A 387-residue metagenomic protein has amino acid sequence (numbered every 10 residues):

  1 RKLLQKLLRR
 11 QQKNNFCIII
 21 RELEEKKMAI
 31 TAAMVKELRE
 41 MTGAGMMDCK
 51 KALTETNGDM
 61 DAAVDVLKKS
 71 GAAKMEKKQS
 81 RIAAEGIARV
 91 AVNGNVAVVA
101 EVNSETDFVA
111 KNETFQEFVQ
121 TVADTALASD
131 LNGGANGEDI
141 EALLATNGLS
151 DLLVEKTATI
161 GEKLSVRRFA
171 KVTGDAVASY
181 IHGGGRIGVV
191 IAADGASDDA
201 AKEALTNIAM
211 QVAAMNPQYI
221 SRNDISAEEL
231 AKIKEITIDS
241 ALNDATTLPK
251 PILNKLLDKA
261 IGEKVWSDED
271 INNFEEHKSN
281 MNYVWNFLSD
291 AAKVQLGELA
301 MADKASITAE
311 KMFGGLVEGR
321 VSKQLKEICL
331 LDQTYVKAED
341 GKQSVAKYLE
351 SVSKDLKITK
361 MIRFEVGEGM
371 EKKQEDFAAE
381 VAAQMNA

Functional and structural regions predicted by a protein language model:
R1-K27: Short, Lys/Arg-enriched N-terminal segments with co-localized hydrophobic residues within the first ~10-30 amino acids
A29-A387: N-terminal assembly/interaction segments in proteins that build large macromolecular machines
